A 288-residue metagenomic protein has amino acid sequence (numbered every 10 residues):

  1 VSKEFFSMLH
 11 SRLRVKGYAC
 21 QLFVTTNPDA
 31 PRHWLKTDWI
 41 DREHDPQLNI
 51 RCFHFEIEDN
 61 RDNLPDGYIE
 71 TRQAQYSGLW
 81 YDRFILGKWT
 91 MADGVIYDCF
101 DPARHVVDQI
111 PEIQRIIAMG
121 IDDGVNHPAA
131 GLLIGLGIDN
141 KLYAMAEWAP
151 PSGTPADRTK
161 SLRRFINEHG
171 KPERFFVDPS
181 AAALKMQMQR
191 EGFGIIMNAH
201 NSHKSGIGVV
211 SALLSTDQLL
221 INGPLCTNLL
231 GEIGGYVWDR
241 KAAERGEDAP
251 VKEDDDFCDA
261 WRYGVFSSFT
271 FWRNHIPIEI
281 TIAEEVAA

Functional and structural regions predicted by a protein language model:
S2-T71: ASCE P-loop NTPase helicase motor core
F5, L9-V24, A129-D139, W148 (+1 more regions): A short alpha/beta connector and helix-capping loop motif
T26, I121, V177: Active-site flanking residues adjacent to catalytic metal/cofactor-binding acidic residues
F53-F55, I85, N198: Hydrophobic residues at beta-strand termini and immediately following loops that shape nucleotide-binding pockets
R61-I121: ATPase catalytic-site recognition across NTP-hydrolyzing enzymes
E112-L136: Gly/Thr-rich phosphate-binding beta-strand-loop-beta motif of the actin/hexokinase/Hsp70
A130, I138-P250, F269-I276, I280-A288: Mg2+-dependent endonuclease catalytic cores in nucleic-acid-processing enzymes, primarily RNase H-like
